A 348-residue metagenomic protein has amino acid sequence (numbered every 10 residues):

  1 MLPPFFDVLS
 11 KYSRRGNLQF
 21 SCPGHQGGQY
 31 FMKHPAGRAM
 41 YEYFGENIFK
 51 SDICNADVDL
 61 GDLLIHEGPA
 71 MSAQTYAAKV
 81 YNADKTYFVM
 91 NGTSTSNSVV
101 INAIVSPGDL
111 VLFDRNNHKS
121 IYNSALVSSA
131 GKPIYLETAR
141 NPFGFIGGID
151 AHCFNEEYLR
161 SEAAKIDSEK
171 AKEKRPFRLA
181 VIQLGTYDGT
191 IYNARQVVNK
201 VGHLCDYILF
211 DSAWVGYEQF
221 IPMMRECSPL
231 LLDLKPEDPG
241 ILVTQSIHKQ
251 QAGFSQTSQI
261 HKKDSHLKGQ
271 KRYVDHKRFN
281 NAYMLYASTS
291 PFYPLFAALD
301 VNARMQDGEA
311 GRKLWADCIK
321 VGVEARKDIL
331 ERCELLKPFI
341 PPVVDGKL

Functional and structural regions predicted by a protein language model:
M1-K50: N-terminal glycine-rich, Lys/His-bearing helix-loop that initiates the first secondary-structure elements of many
F5, N91-S106, L112-C333: Conserved PLP-enzyme active-site core in the AAT-like
Q29-M32, E46-S51, N55-V58, T190-I191 (+1 more regions): Short N-terminal helix-initiation segments at or just after the protein's N-terminus
H34-S51, I221-P239, F339-L348: Charged, glycine/proline-rich intrinsically disordered loops and linkers
A36-E42, K85-F88, E162: Short acidic/polar alpha-helix capping motifs at helix-coil junctions
E46-T95: Conserved N-terminal alpha-helix of the aminotransferase class I/II PLP-enzyme fold
D84-T86, G108-V111: Short active-site oxyanion
E324-L348: Hard-cation-handling environments
